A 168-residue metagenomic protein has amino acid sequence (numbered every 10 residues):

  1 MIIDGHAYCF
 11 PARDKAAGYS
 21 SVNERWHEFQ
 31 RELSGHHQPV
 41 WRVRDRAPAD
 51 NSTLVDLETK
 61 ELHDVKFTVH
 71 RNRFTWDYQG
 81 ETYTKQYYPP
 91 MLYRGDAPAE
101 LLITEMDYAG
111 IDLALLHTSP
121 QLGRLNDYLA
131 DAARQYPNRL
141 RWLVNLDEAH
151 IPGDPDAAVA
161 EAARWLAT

Functional and structural regions predicted by a protein language model:
M1-T168: Helix-coil boundary/capping segments in enzymes
